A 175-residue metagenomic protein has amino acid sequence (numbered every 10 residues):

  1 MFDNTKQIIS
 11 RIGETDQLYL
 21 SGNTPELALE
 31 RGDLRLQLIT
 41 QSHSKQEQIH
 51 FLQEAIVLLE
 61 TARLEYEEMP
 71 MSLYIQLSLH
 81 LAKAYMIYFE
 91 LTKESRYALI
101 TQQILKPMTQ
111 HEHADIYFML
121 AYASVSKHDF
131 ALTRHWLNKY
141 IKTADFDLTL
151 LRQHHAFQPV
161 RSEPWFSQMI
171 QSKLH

Functional and structural regions predicted by a protein language model:
M1, K45-F51: An acidic intrinsically disordered interaction segment
T5-K6: Mixed-charge, low-complexity intrinsically disordered regions
I9-L18, I49-E67, K93-M108, F130-Y140 (+1 more regions): Alpha-helical repeat scaffolds
I9-S10, S21-Q46, M69-E90, E112-Y122: Amphipathic alpha-helical repeat scaffolds of TPR domains
M69-S72, T109-I116, T143-Q153: Boundary/linker segments of alpha-helical solenoid repeat arrays
L73-M86, D147-Q168, S172: TPR/TPR-like alpha-solenoid helical repeat scaffolds
H111-A144: Sterile Alpha Motif
